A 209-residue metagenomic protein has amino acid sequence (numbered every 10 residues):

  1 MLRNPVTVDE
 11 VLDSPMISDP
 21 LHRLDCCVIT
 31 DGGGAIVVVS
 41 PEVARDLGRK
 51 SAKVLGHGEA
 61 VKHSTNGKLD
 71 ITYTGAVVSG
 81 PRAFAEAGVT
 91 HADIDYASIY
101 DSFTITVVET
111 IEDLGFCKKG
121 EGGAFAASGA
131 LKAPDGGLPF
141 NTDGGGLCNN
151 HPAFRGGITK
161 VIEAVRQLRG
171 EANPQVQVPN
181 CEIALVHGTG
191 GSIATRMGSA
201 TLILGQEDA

Functional and structural regions predicted by a protein language model:
M1-T72, D93, V108-A127, L131-P152 (+1 more regions): Acyl-thioester C-C bond-transforming condensing/cleaving domain
T72-V78: A general structural motif
G80-D93: Phosphate/pyrophosphate-binding loops at sites that engage ATP/ADP/AMP, CoA/4′-phosphopantetheine, polyphosphate
D95-I99: Short glycine-rich phosphate-binding loop at a beta-alpha junction
Y100-D101, H187: Short His-Asn-centered micro-motif
